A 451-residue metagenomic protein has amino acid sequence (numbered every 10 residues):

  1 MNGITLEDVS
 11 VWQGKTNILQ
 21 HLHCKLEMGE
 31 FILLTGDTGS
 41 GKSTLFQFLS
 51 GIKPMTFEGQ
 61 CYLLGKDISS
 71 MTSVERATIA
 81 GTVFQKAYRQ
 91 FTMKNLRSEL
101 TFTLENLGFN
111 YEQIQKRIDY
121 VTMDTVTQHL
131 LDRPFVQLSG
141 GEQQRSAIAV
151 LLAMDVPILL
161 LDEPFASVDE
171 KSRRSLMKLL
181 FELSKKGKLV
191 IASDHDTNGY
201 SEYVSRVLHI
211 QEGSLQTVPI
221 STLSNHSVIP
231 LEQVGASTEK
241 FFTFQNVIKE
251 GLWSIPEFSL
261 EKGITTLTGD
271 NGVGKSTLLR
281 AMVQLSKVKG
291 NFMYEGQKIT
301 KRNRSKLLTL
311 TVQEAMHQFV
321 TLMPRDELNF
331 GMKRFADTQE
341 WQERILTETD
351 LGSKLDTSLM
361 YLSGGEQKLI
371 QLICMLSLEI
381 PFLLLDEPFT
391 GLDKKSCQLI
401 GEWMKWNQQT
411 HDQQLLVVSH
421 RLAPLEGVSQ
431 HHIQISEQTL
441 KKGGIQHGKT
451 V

Functional and structural regions predicted by a protein language model:
T56-D67, G290-R304: Conserved ABC transporter NBD signature motif
D67-G81, Q297-T311, L322: ABC ATPase NBD coupling module
E112-L130, D337-K354: Conserved ABC ATPase "signature" region
P134-L138, E142, S358-L362, E366: Conserved ABC ATPase signature
A147-A149, L372: Hydrophobic anchor residue at the start of the ABC signature
L159-E163, L383-E387: Catalytic Walker B motif of ABC-type/P-loop ATPase nucleotide-binding domains
S193-H195, V418-H420: H-loop/switch region of ABC-family ATPase nucleotide-binding domains
